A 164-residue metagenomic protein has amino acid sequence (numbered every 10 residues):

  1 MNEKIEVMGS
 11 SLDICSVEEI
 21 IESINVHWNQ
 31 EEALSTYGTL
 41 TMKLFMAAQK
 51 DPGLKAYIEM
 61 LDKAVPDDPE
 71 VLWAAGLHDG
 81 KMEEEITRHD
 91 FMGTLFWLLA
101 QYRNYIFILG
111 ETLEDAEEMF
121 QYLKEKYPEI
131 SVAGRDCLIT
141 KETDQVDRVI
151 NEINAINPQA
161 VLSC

Functional and structural regions predicted by a protein language model:
M1-H89: N-terminal nucleotide/polyanion-binding subdomain common to many enzyme families
L72-E152, I156-N157: Conserved beta-alpha
Q159-C164: Periplasmic-binding protein-like
